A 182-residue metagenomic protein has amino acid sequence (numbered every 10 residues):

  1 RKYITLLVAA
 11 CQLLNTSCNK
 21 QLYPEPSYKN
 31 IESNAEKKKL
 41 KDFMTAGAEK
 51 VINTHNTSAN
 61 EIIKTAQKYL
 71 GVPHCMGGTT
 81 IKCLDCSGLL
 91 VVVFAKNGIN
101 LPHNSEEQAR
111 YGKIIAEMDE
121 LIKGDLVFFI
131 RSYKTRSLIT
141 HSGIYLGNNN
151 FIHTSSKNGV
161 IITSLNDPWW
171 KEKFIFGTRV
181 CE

Functional and structural regions predicted by a protein language model:
R1-L7: Sec-dependent signal peptide recognition, specifically the positively charged N-region followed immediately by
L14-S17: C-terminal motif of bacterial Sec signal peptides marking the signal peptidase cleavage site
N19-T54, I115-E117, R136-E182: Aromatic- and glycine-rich peptidoglycan recognition patches
A48-N53, P73-I81, S132: Second-shell loop/turn segments in exported
S58-A66, D85-C86, V93: Stable alpha-helical elements in mature extracytoplasmic
V72-K123, I175: Catalytic cysteine-centered active-site loop
